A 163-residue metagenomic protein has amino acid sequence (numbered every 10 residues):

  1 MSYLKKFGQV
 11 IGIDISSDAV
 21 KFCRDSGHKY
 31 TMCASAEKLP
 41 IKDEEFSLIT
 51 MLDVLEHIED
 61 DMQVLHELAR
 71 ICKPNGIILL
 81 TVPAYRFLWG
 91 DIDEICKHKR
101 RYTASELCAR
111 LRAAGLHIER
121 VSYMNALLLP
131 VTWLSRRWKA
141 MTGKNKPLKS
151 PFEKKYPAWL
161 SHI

Functional and structural regions predicted by a protein language model:
M1-G90, T103-C108: Conserved SAM-binding loop
H28-T31, C96-K99, R136-A140: Short, hinge-like loop/turn segments at secondary-structure boundaries
K38, N125-L128: Residue-level detector of flexible, active-site-proximal loop/helix-junction positions within diverse enzyme catalytic
L88-G90, L127-P130: Short acidic/glycine-rich loop or secondary-structure boundary segments that cap or lie
G90-R110, Y123-M124: Acceptor-substrate binding/catalytic loop of class I
L116-A126: Conserved S-adenosyl-L-methionine
L128-I163: A C-terminal cap/extension of S-adenosyl-L-methionine-dependent methyltransferases that defines the acceptor-substrate
